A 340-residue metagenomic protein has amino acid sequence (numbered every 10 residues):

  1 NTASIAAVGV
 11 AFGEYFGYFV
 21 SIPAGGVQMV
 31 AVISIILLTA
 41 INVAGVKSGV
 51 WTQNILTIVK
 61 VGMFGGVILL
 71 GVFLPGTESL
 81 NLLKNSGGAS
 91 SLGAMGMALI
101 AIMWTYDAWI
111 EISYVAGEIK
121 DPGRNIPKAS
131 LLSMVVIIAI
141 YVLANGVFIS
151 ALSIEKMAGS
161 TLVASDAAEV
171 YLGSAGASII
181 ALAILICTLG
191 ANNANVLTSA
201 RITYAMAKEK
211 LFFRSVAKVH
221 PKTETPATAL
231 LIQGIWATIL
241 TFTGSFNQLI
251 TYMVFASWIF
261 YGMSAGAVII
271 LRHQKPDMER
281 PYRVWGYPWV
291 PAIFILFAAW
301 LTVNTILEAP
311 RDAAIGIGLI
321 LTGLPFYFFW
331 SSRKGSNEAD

Functional and structural regions predicted by a protein language model:
N1-I35, T39-V43, I184-A205, L230 (+1 more regions): Hydrophobic transmembrane alpha-helices that form the core helical bundles of multi-pass secondary transporters
G13, G26-T77, A89-S90, S130 (+3 more regions): Membrane-interface loop-to-helix entry segments
E14-I22, A129-V196, L211-Q248: TM-loop-TM module centered on a large, flexible mid-protein loop between adjacent transmembrane helices in multi-pass
Y15, I36-V43, I68-L69, N145-V147 (+6 more regions): Alpha-helical transmembrane segments of multipass membrane proteins
P23-M29, I55-L182, D312: Helix-loop-helix junctions that connect adjacent transmembrane segments in multi-pass membrane transporters
I41-K47, G76, A175-G176, F212 (+3 more regions): Transmembrane helix-loop junctions in multi-pass membrane proteins
S215-A227, Y261-D312: C-terminal membrane-solvent junction of multi-pass transporters and transport-like membrane proteins
T251-Y252, A256-S257, G286-D340: A generic transmembrane alpha-helix motif of multi-pass inner-membrane proteins
